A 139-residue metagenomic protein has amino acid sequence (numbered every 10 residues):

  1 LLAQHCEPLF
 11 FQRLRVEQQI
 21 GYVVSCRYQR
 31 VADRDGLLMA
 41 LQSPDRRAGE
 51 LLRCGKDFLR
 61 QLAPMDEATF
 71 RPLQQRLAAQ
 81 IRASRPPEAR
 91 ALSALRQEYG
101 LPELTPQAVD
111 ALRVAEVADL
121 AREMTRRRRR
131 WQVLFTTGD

Functional and structural regions predicted by a protein language model:
L1-L2, Q19, K56-D57: Short, solvent-exposed amphipathic alpha-helical segments in soluble enzyme and RNA/protein-processing domains
L1-V16, W131-D139: His/Glu-rich zincin catalytic helix
H5, L9, R13, Y28-R85: M16/insulysin-pitrilysin zinc metalloprotease superfamily fold
Q19, R34, R128-R130: Extracytoplasmic
Q19-I20, L101: Short aromatic/hydrophobic-glycine micro-motifs
G21-R27: A short linear hydrophobic-aromatic micro-motif
R71-D139: C-terminal regions of mature proteins
